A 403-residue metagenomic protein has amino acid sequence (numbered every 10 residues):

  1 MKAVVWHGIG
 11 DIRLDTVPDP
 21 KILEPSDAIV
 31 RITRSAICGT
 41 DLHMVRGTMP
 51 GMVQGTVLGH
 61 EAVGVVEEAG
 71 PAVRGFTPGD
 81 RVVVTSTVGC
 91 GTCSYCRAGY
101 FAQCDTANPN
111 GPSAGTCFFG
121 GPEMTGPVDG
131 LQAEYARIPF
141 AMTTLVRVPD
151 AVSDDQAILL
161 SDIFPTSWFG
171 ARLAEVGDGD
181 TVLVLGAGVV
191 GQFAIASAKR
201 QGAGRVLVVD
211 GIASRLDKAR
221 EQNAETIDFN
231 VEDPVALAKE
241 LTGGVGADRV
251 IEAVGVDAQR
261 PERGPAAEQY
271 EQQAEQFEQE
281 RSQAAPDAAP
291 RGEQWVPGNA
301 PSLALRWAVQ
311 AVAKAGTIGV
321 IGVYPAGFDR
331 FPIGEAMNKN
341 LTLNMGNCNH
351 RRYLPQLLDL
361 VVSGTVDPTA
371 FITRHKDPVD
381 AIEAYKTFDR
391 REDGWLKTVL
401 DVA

Functional and structural regions predicted by a protein language model:
M1, R306-Q310, G334, H350-A403: C-terminal hydrophobic helical "lid"/dimerization subdomain of Rossmann-like NAD(P)H-dependent oxidoreductases
P18-S35, T48-R97, A102, N110 (+2 more regions): Glycine-rich beta-strand-centered segment in the early N-terminal region that forms part of a ligand/cofactor-binding
R34, T85, I251-A253, V402: Short, well-ordered coil/turn residues at beta-beta hairpins and beta-strand->alpha-helix junctions within
G75-P78, D178, K314: Short, flexible surface segments
R81-V82, Y135, L145-E232, A236 (+1 more regions): Mid-domain Rossmann-like dinucleotide-binding core that forms the NAD(H)/NADP(H) cofactor-binding site
C90-L185, T369: NAD(P)H dinucleotide-binding glycine-rich loop of Rossmann-like/cofactor-binding domains, especially the beta1-alpha1
A174-V176, D217, Q222-T342: Glycine-rich cofactor phosphate-binding loops and adjacent beta1-alpha1 units of small-molecule cofactor enzyme domains
I212, Y324, N349: Residues in the short beta-alpha loop(s) of Rossmann-like NAD(P)-binding domains
